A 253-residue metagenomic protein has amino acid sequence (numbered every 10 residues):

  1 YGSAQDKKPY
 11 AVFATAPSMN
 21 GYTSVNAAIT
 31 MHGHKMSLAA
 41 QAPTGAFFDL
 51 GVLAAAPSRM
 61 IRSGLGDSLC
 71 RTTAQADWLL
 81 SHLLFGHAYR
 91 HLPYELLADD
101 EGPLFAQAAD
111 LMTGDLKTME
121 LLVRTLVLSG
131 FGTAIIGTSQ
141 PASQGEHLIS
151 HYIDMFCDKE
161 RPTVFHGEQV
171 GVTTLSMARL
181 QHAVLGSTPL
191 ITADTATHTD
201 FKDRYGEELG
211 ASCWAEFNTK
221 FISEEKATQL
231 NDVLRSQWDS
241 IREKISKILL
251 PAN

Functional and structural regions predicted by a protein language model:
Y1-K8, I153: Short Gly/Thr/Asp-enriched flexible loops that form oxyanion-binding sites at enzyme active sites
S3, M36-Q41, G45, T133-A134 (+2 more regions): Solvent-exposed alpha-helices and their adjacent loops that cap or buttress functional pockets in soluble metabolic
Q5-P103: A glycine/threonine-rich phosphate-anchoring loop and its flanking beta-alpha core in nucleotide/phosphate-binding
L96-A252: Active-site segments that bind and position negatively charged phosphate/pyrophosphate groups
